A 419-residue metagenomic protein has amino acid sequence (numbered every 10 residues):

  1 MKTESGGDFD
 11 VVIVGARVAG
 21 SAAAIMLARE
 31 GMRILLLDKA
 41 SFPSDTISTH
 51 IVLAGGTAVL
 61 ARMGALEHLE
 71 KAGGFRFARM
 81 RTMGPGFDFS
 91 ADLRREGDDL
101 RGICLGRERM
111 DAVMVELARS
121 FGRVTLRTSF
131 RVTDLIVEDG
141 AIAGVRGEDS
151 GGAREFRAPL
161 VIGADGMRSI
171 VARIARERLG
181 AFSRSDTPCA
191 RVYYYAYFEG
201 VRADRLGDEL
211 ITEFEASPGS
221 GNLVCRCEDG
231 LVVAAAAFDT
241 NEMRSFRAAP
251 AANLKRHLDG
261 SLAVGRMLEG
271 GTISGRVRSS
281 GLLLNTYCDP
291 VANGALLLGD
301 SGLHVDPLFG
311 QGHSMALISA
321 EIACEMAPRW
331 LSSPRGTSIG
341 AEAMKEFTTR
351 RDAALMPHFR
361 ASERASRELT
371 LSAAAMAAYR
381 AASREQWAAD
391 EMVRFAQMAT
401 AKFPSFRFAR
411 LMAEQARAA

Functional and structural regions predicted by a protein language model:
E4-A19: Beta1/beta-strand and adjacent pyrophosphate-binding region of the FAD-binding site in flavoprotein oxidoreductases
A19, F42, R168: Conserved Rossmann-like nucleotide-cofactor binding loop
A28-S48: Glycine-rich FAD pyrophosphate-binding loop
S41-A61: Conserved N-terminal glycine-rich FAD pyrophosphate-binding loop of Rossmann-like flavoproteins
A61-A112: A conserved beta-strand/loop capping segment in the N-terminal third of enzymes that catalyze redox or closely related
L117-A263: Predominantly flavin-linked oxidoreductase catalytic cores and closely associated redox partners
E242-M326, W330-S332, I339: FAD/FMN-dependent oxidoreductases across multiple families
E325-A419: C-terminal helical "tail/cap" subdomain of flavin- and related membrane-associated enzymes
